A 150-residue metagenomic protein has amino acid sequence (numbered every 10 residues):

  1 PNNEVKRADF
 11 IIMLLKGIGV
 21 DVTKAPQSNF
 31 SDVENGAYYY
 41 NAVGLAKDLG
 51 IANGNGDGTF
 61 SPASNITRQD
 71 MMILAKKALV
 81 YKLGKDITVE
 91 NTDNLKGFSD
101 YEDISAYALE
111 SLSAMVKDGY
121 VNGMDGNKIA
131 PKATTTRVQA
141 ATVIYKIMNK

Functional and structural regions predicted by a protein language model:
P1-I11, L15-Y40, L49-M72, K77-A108 (+2 more regions): Feature responds to low-complexity, polar/acidic, surface-exposed segments characteristic of secreted/exported proteins
K47-D48, V116: Alpha-helix C-terminal capping/helix-coil junction sites
A140-T142: Short, structured beta-strand segments at or near domain termini in extracellular proteins/domains
